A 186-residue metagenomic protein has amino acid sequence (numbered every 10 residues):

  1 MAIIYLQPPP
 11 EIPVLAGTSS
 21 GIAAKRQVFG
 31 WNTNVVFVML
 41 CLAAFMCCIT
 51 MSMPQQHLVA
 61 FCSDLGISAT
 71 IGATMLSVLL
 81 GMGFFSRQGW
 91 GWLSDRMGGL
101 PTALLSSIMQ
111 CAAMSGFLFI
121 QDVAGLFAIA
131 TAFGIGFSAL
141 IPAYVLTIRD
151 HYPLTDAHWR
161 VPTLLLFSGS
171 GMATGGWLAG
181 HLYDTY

Functional and structural regions predicted by a protein language model:
M1-S19: C-terminal membrane-cytosol helix-exit motif in multi-pass small-molecule transporters
N32-W92: Extracytoplasmic gate region of multi-pass secondary transporters
C62-S63, L93-S94, L178-Y186: Interfacial helix-cap and linker-helix signal at transmembrane-aqueous boundaries of multi-pass secondary transporters
A69-T70, L154-L164: Loop-to-transmembrane helix entry/capping segments in MFS-fold secondary transporters and related SLC/MFSD carriers
L80-Q88, S138, G169-A173: Residue-level signature of mid-helix packing/kink "hotspots" within the transmembrane helices of 12-pass Major
P101-G116: Structural signature of the two symmetry-related core transmembrane helices
A124-A132: Paired small-residue
A139-Y152: Intracellular juxtamembrane helix-capping segments at the cytosolic ends of symmetry-related transmembrane helices
